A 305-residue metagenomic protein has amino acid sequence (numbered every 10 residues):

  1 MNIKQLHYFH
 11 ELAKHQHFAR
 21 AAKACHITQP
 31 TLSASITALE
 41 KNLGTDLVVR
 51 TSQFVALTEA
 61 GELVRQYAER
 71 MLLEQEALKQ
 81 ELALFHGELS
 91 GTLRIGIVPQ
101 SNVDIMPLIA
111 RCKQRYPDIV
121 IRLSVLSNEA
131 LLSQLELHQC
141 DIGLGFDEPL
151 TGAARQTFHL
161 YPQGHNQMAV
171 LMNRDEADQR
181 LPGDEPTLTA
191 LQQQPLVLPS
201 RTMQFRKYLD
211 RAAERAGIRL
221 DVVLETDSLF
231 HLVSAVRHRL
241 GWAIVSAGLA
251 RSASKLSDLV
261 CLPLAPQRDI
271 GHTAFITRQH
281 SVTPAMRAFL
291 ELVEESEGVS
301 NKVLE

Functional and structural regions predicted by a protein language model:
H10-T31: Short helix-boundary/capping micro-motifs
Q29-P30, A34, Q80, H86-Y116 (+2 more regions): N-terminal winged-helix
E40-L57: A short LG(V/I)-centered, amphipathic sequence patch enriched for acidic residue(s) preceding the LG motif
F85, P107-R111, E129-M168, M172-R174 (+4 more regions): Short beta-strand-centered segments that line the small-molecule binding cleft or hinge of alpha/beta clamshell
S127-C140, F146, T202-V260: Hydrophobic hinge/microswitch elements
F146, D178-L188, Q192-A216, T283-L290 (+1 more regions): Secondary-structure junction motif
G152-N166, R180, F230-Q279: Beta-alpha-beta core module
L171, D178, V260-L304: A late-sequence structural motif
